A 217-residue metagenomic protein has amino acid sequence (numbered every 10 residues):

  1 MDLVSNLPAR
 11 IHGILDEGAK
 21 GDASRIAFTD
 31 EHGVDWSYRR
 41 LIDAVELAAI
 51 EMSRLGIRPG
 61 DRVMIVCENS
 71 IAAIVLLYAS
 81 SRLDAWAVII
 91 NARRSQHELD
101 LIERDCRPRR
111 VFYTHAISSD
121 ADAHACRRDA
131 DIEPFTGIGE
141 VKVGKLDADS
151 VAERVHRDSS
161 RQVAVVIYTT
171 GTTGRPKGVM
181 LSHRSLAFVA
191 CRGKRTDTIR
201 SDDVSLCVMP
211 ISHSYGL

Functional and structural regions predicted by a protein language model:
L3-A27: A short N-terminal helical cap/helix-turn-helix that marks the beginning of AMP-binding/adenylate-forming
L7, S24-I57, D61-S70, I74-Y78 (+2 more regions): Conserved AMP-binding/adenylate-forming core of the ANL superfamily
P8-A9, A23-S24, D147-Y168, R175 (+1 more regions): Conserved pre-ATP/AMP-binding loop-to-beta segment of ANL
D35-R39, A164-F188: Conserved AMP-binding A3 loop
I42-L47, V179-R200, S205-M209, Y215: Conserved structural elements of the adenylate-forming
L77, R94-A123, V141, L146 (+1 more regions): Conserved ATP-dependent adenylate/AMP-binding module captured primarily in the ANL superfamily
Y78-L83, D105, H213: Short hydrophobic alpha-helices that are characteristic scaffold elements of the AMP-binding
A116-S160: ANL superfamily adenylate-forming
